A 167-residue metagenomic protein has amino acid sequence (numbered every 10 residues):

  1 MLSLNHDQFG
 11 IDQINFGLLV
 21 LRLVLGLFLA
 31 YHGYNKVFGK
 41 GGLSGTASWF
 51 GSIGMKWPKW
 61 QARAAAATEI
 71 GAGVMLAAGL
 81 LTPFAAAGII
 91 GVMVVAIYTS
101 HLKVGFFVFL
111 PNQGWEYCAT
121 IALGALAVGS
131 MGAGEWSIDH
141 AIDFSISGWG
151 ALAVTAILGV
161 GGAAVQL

Functional and structural regions predicted by a protein language model:
M1-F38, G45, K59, L81-L167: Extended, low-polarity transmembrane helix blocks
Y31-Y34, G54, M75: Short amphipathic alpha-helical interaction patches enriched in hydrophobic/aromatic residues with interspersed Lys/Arg
G41-M55: Cytosolic, membrane-interface loops and tails of multi-pass inner-membrane proteins
S48-G51, A72, V92: N-terminal, well-ordered alpha-helical segments
I53-R63: Short, amphipathic, aromatic/basic-enriched membrane-interface segments that mark the entry/exit of transmembrane
Q61-T68, G88: Physicochemical signature of membrane-embedded alpha-helices that form the seven-helix bundle of GPCRs, emphasizing
A67-L76: Hydrophobic, membrane-inserted alpha-helices
